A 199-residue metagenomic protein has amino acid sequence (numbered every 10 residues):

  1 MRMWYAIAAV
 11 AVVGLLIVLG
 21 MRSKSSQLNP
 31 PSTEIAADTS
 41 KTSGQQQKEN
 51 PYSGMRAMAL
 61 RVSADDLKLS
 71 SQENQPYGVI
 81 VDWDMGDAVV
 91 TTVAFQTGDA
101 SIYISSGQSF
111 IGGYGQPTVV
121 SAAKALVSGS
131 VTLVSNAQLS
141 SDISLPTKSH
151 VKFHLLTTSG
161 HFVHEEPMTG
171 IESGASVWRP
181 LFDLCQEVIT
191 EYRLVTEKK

Functional and structural regions predicted by a protein language model:
R2-V12: Hydrophobic H-region at the start of alpha-helical membrane spans
Y5, I17-G112, P146-G160, K199: N-terminal domain-start interaction segment
V93-Q96, E166-M168, L184-E191: A short, surface-exposed beta-strand/turn
Q96-G98, Q116-T118, P167-E172: A short, sequence-level motif marking secondary-structure junctions
G107-A137: Long, charged/polar, surface-exposed segments that mediate recognition or autoinhibition
S135-T169: Short, structured surface segments that line ligand/substrate-binding pockets
G174-K199: C-terminal partner/receptor-binding element of secreted or periplasmic proteins
